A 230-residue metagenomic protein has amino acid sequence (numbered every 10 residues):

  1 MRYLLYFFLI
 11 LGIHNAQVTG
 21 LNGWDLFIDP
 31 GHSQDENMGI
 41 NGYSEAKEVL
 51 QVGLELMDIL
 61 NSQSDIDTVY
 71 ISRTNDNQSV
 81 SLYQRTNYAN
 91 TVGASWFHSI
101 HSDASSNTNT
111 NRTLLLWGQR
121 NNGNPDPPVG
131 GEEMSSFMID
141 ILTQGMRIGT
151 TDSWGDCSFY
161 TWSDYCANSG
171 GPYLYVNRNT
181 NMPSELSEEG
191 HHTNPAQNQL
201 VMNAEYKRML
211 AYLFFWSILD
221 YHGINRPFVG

Functional and structural regions predicted by a protein language model:
Y3-H14: Sec-dependent N-terminal signal peptides
Q17-E133: Catalytic-core regions of hydrolytic enzymes
F27, Q34, S99-N107, W154-V229: Active-site-adjacent mobile loop/cap segments within catalytic or ligand-binding domains
V49, G131, S135, N203 (+1 more regions): Short, charged, low-complexity patches
V49, L60, A89, M138 (+2 more regions): Structural element of the ATP-grasp superfamily
L54-I66, N90-A94, S102, I139-I148 (+2 more regions): Sec-exported extracytoplasmic/periplasmic mature domains
D67-V69, G149, S184: Hydrophobic anchor at the start of a short beta-strand that flanks the dinucleotide cofactor-binding loop
G131-S169: Active-site-adjacent substrate-binding region of metalloamidase/peptidase-like peptide-processing proteins
